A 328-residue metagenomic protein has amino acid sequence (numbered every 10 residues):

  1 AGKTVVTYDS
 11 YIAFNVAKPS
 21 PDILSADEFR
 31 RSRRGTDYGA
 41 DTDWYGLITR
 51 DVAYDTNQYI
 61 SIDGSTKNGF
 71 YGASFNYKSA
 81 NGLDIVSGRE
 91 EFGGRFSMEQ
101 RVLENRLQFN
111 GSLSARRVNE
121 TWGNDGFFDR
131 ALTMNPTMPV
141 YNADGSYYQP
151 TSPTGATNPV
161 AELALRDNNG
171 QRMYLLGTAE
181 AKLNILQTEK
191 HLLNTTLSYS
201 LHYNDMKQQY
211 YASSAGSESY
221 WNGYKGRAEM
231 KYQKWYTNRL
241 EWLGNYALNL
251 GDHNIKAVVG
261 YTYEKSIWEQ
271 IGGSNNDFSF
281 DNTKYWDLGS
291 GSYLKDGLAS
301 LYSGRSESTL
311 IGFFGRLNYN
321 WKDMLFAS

Functional and structural regions predicted by a protein language model:
A1-S10, Q58-I60: N-terminal periplasmic accessory domains that precede and gate Gram-negative outer-membrane beta-barrel machines
V6-S10, A73, F109-G111, A179 (+3 more regions): Membrane-embedded beta-strand positions of outer-membrane beta-barrel proteins
T7-A40, G272: Conserved small-residue
A17, Y45, A53-N76, A80-S87 (+4 more regions): Flexible loop and strand-edge segments within Gram-negative outer membrane beta-barrel domains
G35-D63, S213-A215, N222-M324: Outer-membrane beta-barrel transmembrane domain signature of Gram-negative proteins, especially the mid-to-C-terminal
D84, R89, M98, I185-N194: A conserved hydrophobic secondary-structure block that centers on an alpha-helix together with its immediately flanking
N168-R172, L176-T188, L193-L201: Charge-patterned, long linear interaction tracts outside catalytic cores
